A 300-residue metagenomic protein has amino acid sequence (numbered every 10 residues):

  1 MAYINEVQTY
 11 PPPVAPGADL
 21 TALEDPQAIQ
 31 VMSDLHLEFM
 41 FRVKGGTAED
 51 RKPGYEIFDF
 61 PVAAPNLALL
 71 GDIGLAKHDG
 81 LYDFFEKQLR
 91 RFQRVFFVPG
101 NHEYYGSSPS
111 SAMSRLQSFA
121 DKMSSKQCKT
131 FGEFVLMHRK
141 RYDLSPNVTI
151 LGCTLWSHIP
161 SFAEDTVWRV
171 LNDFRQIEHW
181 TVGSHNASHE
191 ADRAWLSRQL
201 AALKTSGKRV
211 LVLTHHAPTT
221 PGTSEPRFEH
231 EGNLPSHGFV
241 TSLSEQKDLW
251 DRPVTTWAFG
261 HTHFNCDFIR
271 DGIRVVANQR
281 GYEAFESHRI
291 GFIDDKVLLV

Functional and structural regions predicted by a protein language model:
M1-F97, E103-S111: N-terminal active-site segment of His-dependent metallophosphoesterases
A2-A18, D25, S236, V240-T256 (+1 more regions): Binuclear metal-dependent phosphoesterase catalytic core
D19-Q30, R141-G152, F162, R209 (+1 more regions): Beta-strand-turn-beta hairpins that frame and shape the catalytic cleft of phosphate-ester-processing enzymes
Q27, P65, Q93-R94, P146 (+2 more regions): Short coil/turn segments at beta-strand junctions that form active-site/ligand-binding loops
V31-S33, L67-D72, F96-N101, V135-H138 (+3 more regions): Active-site neighborhood of phospho(di)ester-bond hydrolases with catalytic His/Asp-centered motifs
H36-V43, G74-D79, H102-A112, M137 (+5 more regions): Active-site environment of divalent metal-dependent phosphoester hydrolases
S111-R175: Hydrophobic alpha-helical segments and helix pairs
T149-L211, H216-L234: Active-site-proximal loop/helix segment associated with metal-binding centers of metalloenzymes
